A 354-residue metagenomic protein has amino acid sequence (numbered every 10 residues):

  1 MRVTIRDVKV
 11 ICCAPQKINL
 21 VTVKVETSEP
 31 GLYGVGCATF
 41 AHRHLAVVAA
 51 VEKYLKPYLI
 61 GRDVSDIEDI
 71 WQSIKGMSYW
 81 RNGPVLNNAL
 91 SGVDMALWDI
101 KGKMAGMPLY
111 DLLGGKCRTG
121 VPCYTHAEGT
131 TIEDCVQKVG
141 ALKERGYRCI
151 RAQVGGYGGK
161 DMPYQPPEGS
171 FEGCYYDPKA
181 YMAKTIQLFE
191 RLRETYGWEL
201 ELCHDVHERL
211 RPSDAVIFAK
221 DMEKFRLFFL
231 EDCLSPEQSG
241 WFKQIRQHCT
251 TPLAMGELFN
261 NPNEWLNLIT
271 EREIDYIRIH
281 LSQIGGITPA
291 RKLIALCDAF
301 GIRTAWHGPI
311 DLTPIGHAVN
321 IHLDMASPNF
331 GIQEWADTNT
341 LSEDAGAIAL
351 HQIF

Functional and structural regions predicted by a protein language model:
M1-F40, T338-A345: Structured beta-strand/loop patches that form or line metal/cofactor-binding pockets in enzymes
M1-Q16, K103, M107-G120: N-terminal amphipathic alpha-helix/helix-capping segment at the start of soluble metabolic enzymes
I5, G31, L55, V93 (+7 more regions): Conserved, mostly hydrophobic/aromatic
V25, K53, D69, K220 (+2 more regions): Shared catalytic-loop signature of beta/alpha-barrel
S28, L32-M104: Metal- or metallocofactor-binding catalytic centers and their adjacent structured scaffolds across diverse enzyme
A96-A105, V136, G140-E144: Alpha-helical scaffold segments that flank or form the walls of functional sites
P108, P122, E201, P252 (+1 more regions): Proline-centered loop/turn at the N-terminus of a beta-strand
G120-H248: Metal-dependent enolase-superfamily TIM-barrel catalytic cores that perform enediolate-based chemistry
